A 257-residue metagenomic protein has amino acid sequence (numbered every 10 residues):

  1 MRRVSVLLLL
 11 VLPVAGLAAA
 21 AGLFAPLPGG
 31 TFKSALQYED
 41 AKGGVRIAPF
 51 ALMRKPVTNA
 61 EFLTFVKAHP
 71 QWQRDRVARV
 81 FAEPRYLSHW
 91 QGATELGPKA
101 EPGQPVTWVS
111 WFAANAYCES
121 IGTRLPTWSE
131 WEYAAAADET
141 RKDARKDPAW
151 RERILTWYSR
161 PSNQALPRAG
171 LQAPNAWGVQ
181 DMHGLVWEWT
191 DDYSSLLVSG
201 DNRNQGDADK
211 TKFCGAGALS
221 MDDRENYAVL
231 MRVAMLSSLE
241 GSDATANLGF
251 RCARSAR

Functional and structural regions predicted by a protein language model:
M1-R3: Positively charged n-region of N-terminal signal peptides that target proteins for export
V6-A15: Bacterial N-terminal signal peptides
A20-L23, A48, Q104-P105, V109-W111 (+3 more regions): Disulfide-stabilized, aromatic/cysteine-rich ligand-recognition loop
F24-T31: Mature N-terminal segment immediately following signal peptide/propeptide cleavage in secreted/periplasmic
K33-A41, N59-T64, Q73-R74, M221-Y227: Short, solvent-exposed loop/turn elements at domain surfaces
L36-Q37, Y193-D201: Cytochrome P450 core scaffold surrounding the K-helix E-X-X-R motif and the conserved "meander" helix-loop region
R46-W150, R254-R257: Active-site microenvironments of metalloenzymes and redox enzymes
L155-H183: Short, well-ordered junction/capping motifs at the entry into regular secondary structure
